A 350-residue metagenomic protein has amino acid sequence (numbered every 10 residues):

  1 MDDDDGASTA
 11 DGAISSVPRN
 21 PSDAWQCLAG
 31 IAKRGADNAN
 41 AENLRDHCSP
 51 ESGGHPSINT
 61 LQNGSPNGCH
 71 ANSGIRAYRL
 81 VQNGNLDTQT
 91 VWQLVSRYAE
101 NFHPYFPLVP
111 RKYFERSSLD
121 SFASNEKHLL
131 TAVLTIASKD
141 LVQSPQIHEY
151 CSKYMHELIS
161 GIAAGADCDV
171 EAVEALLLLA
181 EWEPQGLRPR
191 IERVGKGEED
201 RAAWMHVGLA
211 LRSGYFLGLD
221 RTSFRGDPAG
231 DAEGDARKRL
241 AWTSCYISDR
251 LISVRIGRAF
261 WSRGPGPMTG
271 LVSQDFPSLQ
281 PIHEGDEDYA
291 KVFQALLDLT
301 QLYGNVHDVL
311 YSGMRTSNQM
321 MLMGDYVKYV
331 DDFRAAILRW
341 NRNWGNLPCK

Functional and structural regions predicted by a protein language model:
M1-F102, T269, E284, M314-R315: Intrinsic, low-complexity transcriptional activation domains
R79, W92-L296, T300-K350: Acidic, Ser/Thr-rich, low-complexity intrinsically disordered regions in fungal proteins
